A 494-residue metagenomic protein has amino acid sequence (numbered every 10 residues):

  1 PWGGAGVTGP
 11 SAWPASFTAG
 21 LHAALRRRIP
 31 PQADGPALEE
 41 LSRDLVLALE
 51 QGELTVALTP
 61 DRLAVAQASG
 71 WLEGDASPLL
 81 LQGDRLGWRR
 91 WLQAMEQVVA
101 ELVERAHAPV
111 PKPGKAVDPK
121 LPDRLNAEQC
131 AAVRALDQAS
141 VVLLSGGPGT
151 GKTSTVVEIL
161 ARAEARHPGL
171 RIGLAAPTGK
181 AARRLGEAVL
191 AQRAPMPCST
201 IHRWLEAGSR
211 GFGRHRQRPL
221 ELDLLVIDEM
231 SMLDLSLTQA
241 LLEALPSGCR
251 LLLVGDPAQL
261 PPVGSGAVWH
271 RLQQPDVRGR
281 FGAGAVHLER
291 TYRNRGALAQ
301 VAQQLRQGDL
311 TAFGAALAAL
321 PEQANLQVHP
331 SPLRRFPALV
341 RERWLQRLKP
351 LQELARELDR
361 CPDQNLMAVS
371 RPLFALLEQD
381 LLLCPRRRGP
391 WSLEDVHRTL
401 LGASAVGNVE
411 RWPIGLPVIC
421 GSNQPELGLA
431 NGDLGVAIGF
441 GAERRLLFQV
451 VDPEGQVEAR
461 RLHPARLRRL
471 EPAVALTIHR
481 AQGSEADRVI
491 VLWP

Functional and structural regions predicted by a protein language model:
W2, G6-P60: Intrinsically disordered, low-complexity N-terminal extensions of AAA+/P-loop NTPases that precede the structured
P60-P113: Interdomain "pre-motor" coupling segment immediately N-terminal to P-loop NTPase/helicase cores
D61, V98, D228, D256 (+5 more regions): Residue-level signature of catalytic and energy-coupling elements of molecular machines, predominantly ATP/GTP-dependent
P113-Q129: N-terminal pre-Walker A segment at the start of P-loop NTPase domains
R124-L125, V133-A135, P148, L174 (+9 more regions): Replace "in large, NTP-powered and nucleic-acid-processing enzymes" with "in large, NTP-powered factors and other
C130-V133, D137-Q323: ASCE P-loop NTPase helicase motor core
D234, R398-P494: Conserved nucleotide-binding/hydrolysis modules and their immediate coupling elements across P-loop/ASCE NTPase motors
A258-V418, Q424-L427: Conserved helicase motor core of P-loop NTPases
